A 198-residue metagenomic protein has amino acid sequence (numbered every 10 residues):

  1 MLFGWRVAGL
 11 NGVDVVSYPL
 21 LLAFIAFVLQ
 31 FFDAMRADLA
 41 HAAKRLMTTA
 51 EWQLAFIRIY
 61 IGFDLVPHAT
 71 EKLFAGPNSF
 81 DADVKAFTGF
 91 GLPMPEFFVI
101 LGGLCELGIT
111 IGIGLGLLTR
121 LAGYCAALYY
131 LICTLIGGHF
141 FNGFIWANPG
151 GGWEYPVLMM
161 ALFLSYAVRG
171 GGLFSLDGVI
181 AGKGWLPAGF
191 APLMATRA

Functional and structural regions predicted by a protein language model:
M1-F74, E96-L101, L115-A198: Extended, low-polarity transmembrane helix blocks
L73-F98: Membrane-interface interhelical connector segments
F80-A82, L107-G108, M159: A generic alpha-helix surface/boundary motif
I100-I111: Hydrophobic alpha-helical transmembrane segments
